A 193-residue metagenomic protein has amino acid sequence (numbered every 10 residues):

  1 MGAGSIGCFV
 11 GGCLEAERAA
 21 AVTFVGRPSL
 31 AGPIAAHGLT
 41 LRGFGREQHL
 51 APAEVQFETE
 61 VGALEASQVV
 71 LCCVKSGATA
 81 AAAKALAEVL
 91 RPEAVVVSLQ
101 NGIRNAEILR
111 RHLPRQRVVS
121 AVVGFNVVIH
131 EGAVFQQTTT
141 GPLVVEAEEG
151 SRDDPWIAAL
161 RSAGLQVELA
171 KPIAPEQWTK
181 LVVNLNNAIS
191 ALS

Functional and structural regions predicted by a protein language model:
M1-R46: NAD(P)+-binding Rossmann beta1-loop-alpha1 motif at the extreme N-terminus of oxidoreductases
E15, A35, A87, R110 (+1 more regions): Class I S-adenosyl-L-methionine
V25, F44, E58-E60, A121-V123 (+1 more regions): Conserved beta-strand termini and adjacent loop/short-helix elements that scaffold enzyme active sites in alpha/beta
G26-S29, V74, Q100-N101, I173: Short beta->alpha linker loops
H37, P92-E93, A163: Structured helix-beta-strand junction loops
F44-P52, A147-E148: Active-site-adjacent segment of FAD-dependent monooxygenases/related oxidoreductases
Q48-V134: Rossmann-like NAD(P)(H) cofactor-binding subdomain of soluble oxidoreductases
L99-N186, A191: Rossmann-fold dinucleotide-binding core
